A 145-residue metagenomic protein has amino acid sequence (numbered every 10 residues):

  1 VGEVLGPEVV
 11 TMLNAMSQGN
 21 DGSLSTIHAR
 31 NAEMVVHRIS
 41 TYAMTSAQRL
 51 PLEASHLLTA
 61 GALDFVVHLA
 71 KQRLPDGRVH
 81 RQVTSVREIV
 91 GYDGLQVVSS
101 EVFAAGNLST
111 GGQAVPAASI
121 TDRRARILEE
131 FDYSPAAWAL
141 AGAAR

Functional and structural regions predicted by a protein language model:
V1-H68, R73-V90: Conserved P-loop NTPase nucleotide-binding/switch module
D76-R145: NTP-binding/hydrolysis catalytic cores, primarily Walker-type P-loop NTPases
